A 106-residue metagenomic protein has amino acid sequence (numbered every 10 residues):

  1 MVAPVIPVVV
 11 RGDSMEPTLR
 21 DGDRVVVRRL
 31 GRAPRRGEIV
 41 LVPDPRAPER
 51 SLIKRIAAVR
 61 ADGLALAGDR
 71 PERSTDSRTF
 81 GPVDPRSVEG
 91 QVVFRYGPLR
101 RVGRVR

Functional and structural regions predicted by a protein language model:
M1-R106: Extended hydrophobic leader/signal-anchor segments used for secretion and membrane insertion
